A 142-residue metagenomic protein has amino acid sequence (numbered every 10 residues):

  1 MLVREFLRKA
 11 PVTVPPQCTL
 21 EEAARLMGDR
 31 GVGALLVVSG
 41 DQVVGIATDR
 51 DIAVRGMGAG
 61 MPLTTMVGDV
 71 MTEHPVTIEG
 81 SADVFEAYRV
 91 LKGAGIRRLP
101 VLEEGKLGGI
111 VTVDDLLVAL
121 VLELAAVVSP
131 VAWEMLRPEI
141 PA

Functional and structural regions predicted by a protein language model:
M1-A10, T48-E79, D83-K92, T112-A142: Tandem CBS (Bateman) regulatory domains
F6, E22-R25, S39-G40, G58-M61: Short hydrophobic/aromatic-rich motifs at helix boundaries and adjacent loops
T13-G31, I78-G95, L102, L120: The conserved cystathionine-beta-synthase
M27-R30, L35-D51, L91, L99-D114: A glycine-centered beta-loop-beta connector
